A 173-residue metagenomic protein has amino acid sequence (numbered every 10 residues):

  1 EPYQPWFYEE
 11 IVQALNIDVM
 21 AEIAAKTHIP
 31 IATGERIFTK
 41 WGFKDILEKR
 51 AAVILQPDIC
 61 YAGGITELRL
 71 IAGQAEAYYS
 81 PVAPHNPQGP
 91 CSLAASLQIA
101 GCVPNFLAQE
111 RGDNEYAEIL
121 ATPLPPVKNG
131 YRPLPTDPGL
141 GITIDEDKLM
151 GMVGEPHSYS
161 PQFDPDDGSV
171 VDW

Functional and structural regions predicted by a protein language model:
E1: Phosphate/pyrophosphate-binding loops at sites that engage ATP/ADP/AMP, CoA/4′-phosphopantetheine, polyphosphate
Q4-F7, V12-G139, T143: Shared catalytic-loop signature of beta/alpha-barrel
L140-W173: Extended hydrophobic packing segments that form well-structured cores
